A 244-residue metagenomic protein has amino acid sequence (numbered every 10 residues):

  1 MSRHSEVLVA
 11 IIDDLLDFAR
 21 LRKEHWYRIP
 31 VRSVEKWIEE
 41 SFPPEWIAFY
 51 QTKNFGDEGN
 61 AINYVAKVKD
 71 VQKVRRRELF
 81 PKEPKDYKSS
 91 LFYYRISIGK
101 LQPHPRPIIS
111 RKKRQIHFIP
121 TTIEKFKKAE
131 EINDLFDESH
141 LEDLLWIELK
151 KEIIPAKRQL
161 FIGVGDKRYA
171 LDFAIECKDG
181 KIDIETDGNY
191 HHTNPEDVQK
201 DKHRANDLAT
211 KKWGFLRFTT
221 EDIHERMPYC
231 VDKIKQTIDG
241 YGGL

Functional and structural regions predicted by a protein language model:
M1-L135, S139, D143-K157, F161 (+2 more regions): Structured alpha/beta reader/binder surfaces that contact nucleic acids or chromatin modification marks
Q159-I162, T220-D222: Conserved BB-loop
V164-G165, G242-L244: Polyanionic, low-complexity intrinsically disordered segments
R168-Y169, A174-Y241: Basic, amphipathic alpha-helical patches used to engage nucleic acids or provide basic targeting signals, exemplified
